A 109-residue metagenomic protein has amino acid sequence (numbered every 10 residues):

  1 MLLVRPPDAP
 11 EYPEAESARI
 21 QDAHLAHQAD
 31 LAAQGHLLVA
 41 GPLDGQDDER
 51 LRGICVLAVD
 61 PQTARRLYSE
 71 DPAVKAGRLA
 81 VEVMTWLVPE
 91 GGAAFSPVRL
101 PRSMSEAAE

Functional and structural regions predicted by a protein language model:
M1-E109: Conserved, structured core segments of small domains
